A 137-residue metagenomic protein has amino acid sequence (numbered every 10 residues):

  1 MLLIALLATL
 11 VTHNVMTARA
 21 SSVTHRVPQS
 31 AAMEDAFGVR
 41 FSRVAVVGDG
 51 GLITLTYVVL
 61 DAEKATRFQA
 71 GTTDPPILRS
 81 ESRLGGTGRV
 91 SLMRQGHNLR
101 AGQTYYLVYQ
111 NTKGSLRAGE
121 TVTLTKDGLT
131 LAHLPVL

Functional and structural regions predicted by a protein language model:
L2-L10: Hydrophobic membrane-insertion alpha-helices, especially the h-region of bacterial N-terminal signal peptides
T9-R19: Membrane-interface motif at the C-terminal end of an N-terminal transmembrane signal
A18-P75: N-terminal secretory signal peptides
A45, V58-D61, S82, N111 (+1 more regions): A mature extracytoplasmic/lumenal domain signature
D49, L60-Q103: The feature marks short-to-medium sequence segments in extracytoplasmic or secretory-pathway proteins
G85-T130, P135: Short, solvent-exposed, Trp/other aromatic-anchored flexible loops in extracytoplasmic proteins
